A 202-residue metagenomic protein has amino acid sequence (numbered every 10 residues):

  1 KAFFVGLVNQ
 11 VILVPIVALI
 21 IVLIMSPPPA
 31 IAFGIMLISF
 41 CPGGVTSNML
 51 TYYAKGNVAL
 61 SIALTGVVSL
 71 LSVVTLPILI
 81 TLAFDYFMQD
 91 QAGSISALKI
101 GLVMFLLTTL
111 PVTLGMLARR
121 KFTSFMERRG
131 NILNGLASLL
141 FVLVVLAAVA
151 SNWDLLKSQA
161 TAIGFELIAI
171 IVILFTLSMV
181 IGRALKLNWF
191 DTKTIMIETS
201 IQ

Functional and structural regions predicted by a protein language model:
K1-Q202: Alpha-helical transmembrane segments of multi-pass small-molecule/ion transporters
